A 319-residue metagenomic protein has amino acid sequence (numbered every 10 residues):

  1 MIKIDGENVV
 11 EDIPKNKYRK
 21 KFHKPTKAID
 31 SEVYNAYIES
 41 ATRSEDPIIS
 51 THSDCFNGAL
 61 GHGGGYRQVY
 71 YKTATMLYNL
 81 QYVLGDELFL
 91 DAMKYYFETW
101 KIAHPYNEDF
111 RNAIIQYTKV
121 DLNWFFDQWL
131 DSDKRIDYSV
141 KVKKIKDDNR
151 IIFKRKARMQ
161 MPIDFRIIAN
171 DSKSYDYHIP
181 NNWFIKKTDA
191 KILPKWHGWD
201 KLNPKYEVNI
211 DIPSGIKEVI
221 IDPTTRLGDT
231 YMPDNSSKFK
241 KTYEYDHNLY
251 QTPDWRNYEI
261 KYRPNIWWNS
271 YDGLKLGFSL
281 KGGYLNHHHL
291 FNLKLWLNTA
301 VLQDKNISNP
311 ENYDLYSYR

Functional and structural regions predicted by a protein language model:
M1-Q160, R166-Y175, V219: Hydrophobic alpha-helical and helix-loop surface patches within well-folded domains that function as non-catalytic
L122-W124, D147, A190-I192, I260-K261: Short Pro/Gly-enriched beta-strand edge/turn motifs at strand-loop
I152, H178, E207-D211: Generic structural detector for well-ordered beta-strands
F153-R155, I167-A169, I179-N181, P223 (+2 more regions): Active-site proximal loops enriched in glycine and acidic residues that flank catalytic Cys/His/Asp and coordinate
I168-S174, N181-K186, S279-H287: Short, flexible N-terminal segments of the mature chain
K173-K205: Solvent-exposed beta-strand/loop surfaces of large extracellular or lumenal domains
V208-D211, D222-R319: Outer-membrane beta-barrel initiation region
P213-K217: Noncatalytic modules at the cell exterior or secretory-pathway interfaces, chiefly beta-strand-rich lectin/adhesion
